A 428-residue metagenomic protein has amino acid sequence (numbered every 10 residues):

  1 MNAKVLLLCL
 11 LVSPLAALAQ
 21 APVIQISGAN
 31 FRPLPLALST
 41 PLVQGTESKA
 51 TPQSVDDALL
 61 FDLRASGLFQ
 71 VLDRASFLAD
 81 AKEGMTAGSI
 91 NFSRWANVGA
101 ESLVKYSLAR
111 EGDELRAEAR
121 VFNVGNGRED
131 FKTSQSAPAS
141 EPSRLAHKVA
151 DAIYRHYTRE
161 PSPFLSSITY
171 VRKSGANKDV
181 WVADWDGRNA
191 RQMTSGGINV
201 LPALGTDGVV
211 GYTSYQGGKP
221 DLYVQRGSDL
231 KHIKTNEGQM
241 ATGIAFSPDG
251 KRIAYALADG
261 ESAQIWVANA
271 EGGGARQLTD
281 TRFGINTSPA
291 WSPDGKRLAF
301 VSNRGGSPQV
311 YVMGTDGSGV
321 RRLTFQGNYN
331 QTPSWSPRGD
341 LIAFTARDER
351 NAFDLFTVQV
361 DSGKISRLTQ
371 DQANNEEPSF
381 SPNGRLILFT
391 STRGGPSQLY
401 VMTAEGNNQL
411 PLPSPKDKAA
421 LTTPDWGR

Functional and structural regions predicted by a protein language model:
P22, T86-A152: Amphipathic beta-strand/beta-sheet edge segments enriched in Tyr/Trp
Q25-I90, S107-L108: Short beta-strand->alpha-helix linker/helix-N-cap micro-motif that forms a surface specificity/interaction loop
E114-R116, A176-W181, K219-Y223, E261-W266 (+3 more regions): Structural motif
S162-F164, G205-T206, P248-D249, P293-D294 (+3 more regions): Residue-level detector of Asp-centered blade-edge/turn motifs that repeat once per structural unit in beta-propeller
I168, V210-G211, G250-I253, G295-A299 (+2 more regions): Hydrophobic beta-strand positions that form the internal "hydrophobic ladder" of WD40/Gbeta-like beta-propeller blades
K173, Y215, A258, N303 (+2 more regions): Short loop/turn segments immediately following the C-termini of beta-strands
D184-V200, Q225-T242, A268-I285, M313-Y329 (+2 more regions): Multi-bladed beta-propeller domains
